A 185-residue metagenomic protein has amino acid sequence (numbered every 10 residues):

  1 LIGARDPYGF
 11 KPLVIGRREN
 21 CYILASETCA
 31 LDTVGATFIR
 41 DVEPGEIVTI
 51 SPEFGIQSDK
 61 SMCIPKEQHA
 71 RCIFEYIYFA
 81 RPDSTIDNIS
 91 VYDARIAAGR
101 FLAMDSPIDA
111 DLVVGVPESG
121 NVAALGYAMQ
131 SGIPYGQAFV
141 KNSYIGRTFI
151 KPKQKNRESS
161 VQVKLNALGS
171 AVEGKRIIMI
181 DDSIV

Functional and structural regions predicted by a protein language model:
L1-G120, A128-L168: N-terminal segments that mediate ammonia production and transfer in glutamine-dependent amidotransferase systems
S160-V185: PRPP/pyrophosphate-binding module of the type I phosphoribosyltransferase fold
